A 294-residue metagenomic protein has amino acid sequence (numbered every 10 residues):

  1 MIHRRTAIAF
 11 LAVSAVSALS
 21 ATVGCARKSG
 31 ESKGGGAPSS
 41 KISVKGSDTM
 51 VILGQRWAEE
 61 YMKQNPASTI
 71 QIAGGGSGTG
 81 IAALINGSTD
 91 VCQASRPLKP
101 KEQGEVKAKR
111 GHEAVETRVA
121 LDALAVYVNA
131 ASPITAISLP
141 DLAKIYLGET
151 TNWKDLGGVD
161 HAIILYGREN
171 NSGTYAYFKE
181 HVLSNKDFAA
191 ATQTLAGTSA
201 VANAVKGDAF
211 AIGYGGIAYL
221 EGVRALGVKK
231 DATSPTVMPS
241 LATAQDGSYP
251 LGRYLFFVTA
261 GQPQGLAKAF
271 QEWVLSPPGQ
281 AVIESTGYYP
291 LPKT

Functional and structural regions predicted by a protein language model:
M1-I2, Y288: Short aromatic/hydrophobic-glycine micro-motifs
H3-I8: N-terminal export leaders
A9-F10, G24: Intrinsically disordered, low-complexity segments enriched in polar/charged small residues
L11-S20: Bacterial N-terminal signal peptides
C25-T294: Exported/periplasmic ABC-transporter solute-binding proteins
